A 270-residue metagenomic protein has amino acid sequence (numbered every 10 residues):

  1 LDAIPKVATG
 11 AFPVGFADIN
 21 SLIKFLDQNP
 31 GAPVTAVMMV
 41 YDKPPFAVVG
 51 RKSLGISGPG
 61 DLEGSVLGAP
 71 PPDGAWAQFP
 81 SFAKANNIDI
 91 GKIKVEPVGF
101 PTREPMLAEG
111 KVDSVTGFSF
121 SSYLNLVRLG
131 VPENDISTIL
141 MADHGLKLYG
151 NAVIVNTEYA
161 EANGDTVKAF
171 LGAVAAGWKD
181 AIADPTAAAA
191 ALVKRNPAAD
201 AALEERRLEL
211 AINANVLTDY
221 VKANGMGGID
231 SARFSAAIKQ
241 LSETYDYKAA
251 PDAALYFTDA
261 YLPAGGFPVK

Functional and structural regions predicted by a protein language model:
L1-G99, R103-E109, D113-F120, I139-M141 (+1 more regions): Short, glycine-/small- and polar/acidic-enriched structural segments that line small-molecule recognition paths
T9, S65-A69, E109-D113, E158-A160 (+2 more regions): Second-shell loop/turn segments in exported
V34-A36, V95, A181-L192, P251-A253: Surface-exposed patches in mature extracellular/periplasmic domains of secreted proteins
I90-K94, E133-S137, A198-L210, Y247-L255: Short, surface-exposed acidic
P101-P105, K111-D200: Pocket-lining segment of extracytoplasmic ligand-binding domains
A162-Y245: Secondary-structure end/capping motifs
A232-K270: Conserved C-terminal helix/tail region of periplasmic/extracytoplasmic solute-binding proteins
